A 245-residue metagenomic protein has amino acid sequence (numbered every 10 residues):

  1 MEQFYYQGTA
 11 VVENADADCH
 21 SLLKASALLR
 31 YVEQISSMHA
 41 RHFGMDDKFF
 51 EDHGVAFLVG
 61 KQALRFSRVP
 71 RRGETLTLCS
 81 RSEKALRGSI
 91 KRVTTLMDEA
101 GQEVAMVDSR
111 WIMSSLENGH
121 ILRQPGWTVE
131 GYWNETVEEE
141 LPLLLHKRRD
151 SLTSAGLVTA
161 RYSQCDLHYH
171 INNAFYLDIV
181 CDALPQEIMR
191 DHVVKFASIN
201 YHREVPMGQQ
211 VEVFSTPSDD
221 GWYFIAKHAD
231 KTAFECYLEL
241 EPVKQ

Functional and structural regions predicted by a protein language model:
M1-V59, M106-D108, S114-V193: Hot-dog-fold acyl-thioester-processing enzymes
Q3-Q7, A63-R148, V205-M207, T216-Q245: HotDog/MaoC-like acyl-thioester-processing domains
G60, I90, K195: Exposed loop/turn and edge beta-strand positions of beta-sandwich/beta-sheet ligand-binding modules
Q62-R65, A197-I199: Short alpha-helix capping/helix-loop boundary micro-motifs
G156-Y237: Acidic/His-leaning functional-site neighborhoods
